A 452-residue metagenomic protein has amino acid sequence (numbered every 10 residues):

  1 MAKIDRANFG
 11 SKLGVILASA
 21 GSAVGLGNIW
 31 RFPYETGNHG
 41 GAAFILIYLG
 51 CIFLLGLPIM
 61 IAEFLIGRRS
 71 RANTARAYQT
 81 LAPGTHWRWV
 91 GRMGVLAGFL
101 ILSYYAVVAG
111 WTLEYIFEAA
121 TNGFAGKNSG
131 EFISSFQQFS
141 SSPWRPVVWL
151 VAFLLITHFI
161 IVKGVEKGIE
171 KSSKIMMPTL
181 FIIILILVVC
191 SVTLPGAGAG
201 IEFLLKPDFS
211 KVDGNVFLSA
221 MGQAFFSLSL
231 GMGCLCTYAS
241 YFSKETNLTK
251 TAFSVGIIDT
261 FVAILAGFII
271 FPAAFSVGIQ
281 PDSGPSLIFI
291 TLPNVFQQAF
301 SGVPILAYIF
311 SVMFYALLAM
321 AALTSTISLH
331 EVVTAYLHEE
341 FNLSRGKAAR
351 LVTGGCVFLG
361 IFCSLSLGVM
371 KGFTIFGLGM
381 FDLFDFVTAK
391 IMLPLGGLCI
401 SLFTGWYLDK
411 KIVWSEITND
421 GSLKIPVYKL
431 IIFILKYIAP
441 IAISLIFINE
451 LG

Functional and structural regions predicted by a protein language model:
M1-W30, I59-F64, R68-L81, T85-R92 (+2 more regions): Membrane-interface "cap" regions at the ends of multi-pass membrane proteins
A2, A109-S140, Y241-E245, K250 (+5 more regions): Helix-loop-helix connectors at the membrane interface of multi-pass transporters/channels
A2-D5, F9, E170, K174-L323 (+1 more regions): Membrane-embedded translocation segments of transport machinery
K3-N8, Y34-H39, R69-M93, A106-G168 (+6 more regions): Inter-helical loop and helix-membrane interface segments of multi-pass membrane transporters/permeases
N8-S19, F44-I47, H86-F99, V148-F153 (+6 more regions): Select transmembrane alpha-helical segments in multipass membrane proteins
S11-C51, A239, K250-F253, I257-T260: Transmembrane helix-boundary motif of multi-pass solute transporters/channels
I59, Y105-K127, F181-L204, S276 (+4 more regions): Hydrophobic alpha-helical segments and their helix-loop junctions in multi-pass secondary transporters
P83, V90-M93, E340-T353, D385-I443: C-terminal membrane-solvent junction of multi-pass transporters and transport-like membrane proteins
